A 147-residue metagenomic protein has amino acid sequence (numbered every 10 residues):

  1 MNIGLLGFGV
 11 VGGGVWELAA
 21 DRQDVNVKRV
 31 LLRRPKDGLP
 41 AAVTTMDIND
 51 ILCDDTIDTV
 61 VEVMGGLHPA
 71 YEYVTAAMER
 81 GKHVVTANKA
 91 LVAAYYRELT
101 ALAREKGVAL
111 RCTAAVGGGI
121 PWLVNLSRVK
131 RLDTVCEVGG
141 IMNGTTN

Functional and structural regions predicted by a protein language model:
N2-E17: Glycine-rich adenosine-cofactor-binding loop
D21-L39: NAD(P)-binding Rossmann-fold cofactor-contacting core
K28, A42, D58: Conserved acidic residues
T44-T45, E62, V85-A87, L110-T113 (+1 more regions): General beta-strand structural signal in soluble alpha/beta enzymes
M46-A87: Rossmann-fold NAD(P) dinucleotide-binding segment
G65-L67, A90, A115, N143-T146: Short glycine-rich anion-binding loops that position phosphate/pyrophosphate groups of nucleotides and phosphorylated
Y71-A76, R80, K89-S127: Rossmann-fold NAD(P)-binding glycine/threonine-rich loop
R128-N147: Conserved anion/nucleotide-ligand pocket segment
